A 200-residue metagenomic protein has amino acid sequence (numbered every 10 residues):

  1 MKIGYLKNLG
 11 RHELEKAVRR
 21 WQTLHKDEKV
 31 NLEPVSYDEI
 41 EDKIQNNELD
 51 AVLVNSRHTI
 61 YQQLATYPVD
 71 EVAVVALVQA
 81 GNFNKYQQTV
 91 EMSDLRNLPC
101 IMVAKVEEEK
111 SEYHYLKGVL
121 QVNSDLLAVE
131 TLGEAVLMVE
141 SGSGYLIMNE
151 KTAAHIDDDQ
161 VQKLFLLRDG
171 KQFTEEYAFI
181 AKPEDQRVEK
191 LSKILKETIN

Functional and structural regions predicted by a protein language model:
K2-H58: Central regulatory/effector-binding core of bacterial HTH transcription factors
A17-K26, E109-D125: Ligand-binding cleft/hinge of the Venus flytrap
E28-S36, V122-L132: Short beta-strand-to-loop elements that line the ligand-binding cleft of bilobed periplasmic-binding protein-like
I44-L53, V74, V139-L146: Alpha-to-beta junction loops
Y61-Y67, V72, L137-P183: Beta-alpha-beta core module
T66-V74, V78-C100: Flexible hinge/capping segments at coil-to-helix
L77-N84, E175-R187: A bilobed periplasmic-binding-protein/Venus flytrap-type ligand-binding module shared by bacterial periplasmic
L98-Q121, R187-E189: Secondary-structure junction motif
